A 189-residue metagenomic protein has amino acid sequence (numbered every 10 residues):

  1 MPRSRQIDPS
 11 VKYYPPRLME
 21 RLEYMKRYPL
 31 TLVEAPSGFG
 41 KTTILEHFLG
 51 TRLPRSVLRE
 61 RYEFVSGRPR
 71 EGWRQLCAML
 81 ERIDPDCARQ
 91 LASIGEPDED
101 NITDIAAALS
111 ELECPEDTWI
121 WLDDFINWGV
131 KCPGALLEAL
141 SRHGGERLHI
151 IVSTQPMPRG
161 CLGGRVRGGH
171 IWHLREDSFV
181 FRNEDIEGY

Functional and structural regions predicted by a protein language model:
M1-E23, Y28, R89-L91: Conserved adenine-nucleotide phosphate-binding loops and their immediately adjacent elements
Y24-M25, S110-P115, S141-R147: Conserved catalytic network of the ASCE P-loop NTPase/AAA+ motor domain
T31-R61, A78: P-loop NTPase Walker A phosphate-binding motif
A35, L58-R68, S93-E96, E176: A short hydrophobic beta-strand->loop->alpha-helix junction that borders the nucleotide-binding pocket of P-loop NTPases
F39-G40, S66-G67, F125-V130, P158: Short acidic, S/G/P-rich loop/turn micro-motifs used as interaction or catalytic elements
T43-I44, W119, A135-Y189: Alpha-helical sensor/transducer elements of the RecA-like P-loop NTPase core
P69-A92, A106-A107: Conserved NTP-binding/hydrolysis module of P-loop NTPases
L109-P133: Conserved P-loop NTPase "ATPase switch" module shared by AAA+ and STAND
